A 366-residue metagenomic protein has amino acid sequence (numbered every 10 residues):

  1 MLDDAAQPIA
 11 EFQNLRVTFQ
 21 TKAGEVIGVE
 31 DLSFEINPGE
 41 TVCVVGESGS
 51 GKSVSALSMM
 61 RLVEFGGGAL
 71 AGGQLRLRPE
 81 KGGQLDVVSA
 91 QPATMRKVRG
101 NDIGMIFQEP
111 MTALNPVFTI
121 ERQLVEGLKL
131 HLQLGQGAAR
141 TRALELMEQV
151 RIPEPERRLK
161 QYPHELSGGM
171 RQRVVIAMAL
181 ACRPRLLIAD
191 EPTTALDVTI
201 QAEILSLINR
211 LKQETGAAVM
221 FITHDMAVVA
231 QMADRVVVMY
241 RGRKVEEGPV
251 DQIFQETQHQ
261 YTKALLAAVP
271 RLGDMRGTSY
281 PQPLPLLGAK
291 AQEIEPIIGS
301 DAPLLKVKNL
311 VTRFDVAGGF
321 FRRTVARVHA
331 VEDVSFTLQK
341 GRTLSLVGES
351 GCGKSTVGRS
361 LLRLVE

Functional and structural regions predicted by a protein language model:
M1-E366: ABC transporter nucleotide-binding domains
